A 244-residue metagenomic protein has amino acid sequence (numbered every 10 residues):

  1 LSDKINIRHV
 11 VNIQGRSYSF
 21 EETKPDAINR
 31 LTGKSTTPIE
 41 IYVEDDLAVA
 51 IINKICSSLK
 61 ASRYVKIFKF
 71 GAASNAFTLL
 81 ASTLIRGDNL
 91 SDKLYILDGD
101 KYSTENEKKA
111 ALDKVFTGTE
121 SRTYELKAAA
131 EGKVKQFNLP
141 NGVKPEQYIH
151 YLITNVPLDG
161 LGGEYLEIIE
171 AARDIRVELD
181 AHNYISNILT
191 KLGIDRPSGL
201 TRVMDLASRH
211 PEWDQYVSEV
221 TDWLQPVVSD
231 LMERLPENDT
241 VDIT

Functional and structural regions predicted by a protein language model:
S2-S103: RecA-like P-loop NTPase motor core
L31-K34, K127-E131, D195, G199 (+1 more regions): Generic signal for short, ordered secondary-structure residues within or immediately flanking folded domains
K69-G71, F137-P140, L206-A207: Short acidic-hydrophobic, aromatic-tinged amphipathic segments that line or gate anion-handling sites
D98-L192: Activity-critical C-terminal alpha-helical subdomain
N155-T244: Charge-biased C-terminal accessory regions appended to nucleic-acid-, cytoskeletal NTPase
